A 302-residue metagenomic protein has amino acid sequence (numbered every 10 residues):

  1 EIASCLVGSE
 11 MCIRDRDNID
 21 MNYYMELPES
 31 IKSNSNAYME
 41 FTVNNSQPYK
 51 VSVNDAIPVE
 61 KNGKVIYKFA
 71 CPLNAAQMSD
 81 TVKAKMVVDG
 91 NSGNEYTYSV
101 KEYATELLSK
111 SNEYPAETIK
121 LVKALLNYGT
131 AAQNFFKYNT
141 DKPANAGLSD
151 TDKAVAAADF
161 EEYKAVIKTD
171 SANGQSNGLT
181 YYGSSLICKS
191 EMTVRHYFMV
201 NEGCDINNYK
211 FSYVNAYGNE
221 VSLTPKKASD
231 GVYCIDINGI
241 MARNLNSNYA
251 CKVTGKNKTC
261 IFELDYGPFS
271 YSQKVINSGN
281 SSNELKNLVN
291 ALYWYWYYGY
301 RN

Functional and structural regions predicted by a protein language model:
E1-G8, I13: Single conserved hydrophobic/aromatic residue that forms the stacking wall/gate of nucleotide- or nucleobase-binding
S4, I167-N177: Proline/serine/threonine-rich low-complexity linkers at boundaries of modular beta-sandwich domains
R14-E26, L186-F198: Contiguous beta-strand segments within globular domains
D20, I57-A76, K226-N244: Aromatic sugar-binding surface patches on proteins that engage polysaccharides or sugar-phosphate polymers
E29-K50, E202-Y213, N219: Solvent-exposed loop/turn segments flanking beta-strands in beta-repeat/beta-sandwich domains
Q77-N91, F211, N244-K258: Short, aromatic- and glycine-rich surface loops/edge beta-strands on solvent-exposed regions
G93-N134, T259-R301: Short beta-strand elements
Y128-L148, D152-V155, Y163, G174 (+3 more regions): Long, compositionally biased low-complexity segments enriched in polar/charged residues
